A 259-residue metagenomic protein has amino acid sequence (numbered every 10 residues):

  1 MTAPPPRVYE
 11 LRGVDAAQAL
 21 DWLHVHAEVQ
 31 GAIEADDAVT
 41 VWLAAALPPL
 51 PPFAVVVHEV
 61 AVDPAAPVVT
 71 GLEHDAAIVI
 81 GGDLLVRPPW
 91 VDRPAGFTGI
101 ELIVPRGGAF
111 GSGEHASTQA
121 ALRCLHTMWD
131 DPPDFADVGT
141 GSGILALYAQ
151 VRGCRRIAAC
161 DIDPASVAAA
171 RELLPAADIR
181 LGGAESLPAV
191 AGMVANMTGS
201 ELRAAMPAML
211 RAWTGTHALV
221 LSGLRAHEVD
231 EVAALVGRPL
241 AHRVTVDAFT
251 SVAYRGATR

Functional and structural regions predicted by a protein language model:
T2-A95: N-terminal auxiliary segments of SAM/dcSAM-dependent transferases
H24-V25, Q150, L210: Non-catalytic positions within long, well-ordered alpha-helices that form the structural scaffold/packing of enzyme
Q30-G31, V56-H58, L85, D134 (+3 more regions): Conserved beta-strand segments of alpha/beta enzyme cores
A66-D130: SAM-dependent Rossmann-like transferase core, predominantly class I methyltransferases with a strong bias toward
G108, S112-L187: Conserved SAM/SAH cofactor-binding pocket of Class I
I162-T258: S-adenosylmethionine
